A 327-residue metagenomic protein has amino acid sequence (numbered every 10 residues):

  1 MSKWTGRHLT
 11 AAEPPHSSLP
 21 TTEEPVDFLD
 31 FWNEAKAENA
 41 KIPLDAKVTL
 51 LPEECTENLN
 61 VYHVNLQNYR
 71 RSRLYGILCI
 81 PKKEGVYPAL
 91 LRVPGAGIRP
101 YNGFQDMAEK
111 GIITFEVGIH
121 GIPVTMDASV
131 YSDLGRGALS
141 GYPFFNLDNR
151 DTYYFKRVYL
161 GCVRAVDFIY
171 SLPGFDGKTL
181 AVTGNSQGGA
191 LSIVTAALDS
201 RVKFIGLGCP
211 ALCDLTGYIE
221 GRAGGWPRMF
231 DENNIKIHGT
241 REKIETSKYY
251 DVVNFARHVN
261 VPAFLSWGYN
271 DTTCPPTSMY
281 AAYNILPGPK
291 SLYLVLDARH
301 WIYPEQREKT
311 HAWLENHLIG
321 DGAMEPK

Functional and structural regions predicted by a protein language model:
M1-N60, A323-K327: N-terminal targeting or regulatory segments adjacent to alpha/beta-hydrolase or S9 domains
G76-P81, G85-G97: Short beta-strand element of the alpha/beta-hydrolase
Y101, Q105-L160, G217, G224-W226: Cap/lid segment of the alpha/beta-hydrolase catalytic domain
G141-N185: Gly/Ser-rich "nucleophile elbow"/oxyanion-hole loop immediately N-terminal to the catalytic nucleophile in hydrolases
G189-H238, I302: Hydrolase active-site cap/lid region
H258-V259, L265-W267: Short beta-strand/loop motif that positions the catalytic acidic residue of the alpha/beta-hydrolase fold
P289, L294-W313: Histidine-bearing beta->alpha loop at or near hydrolase active sites
E305-K327: Catalytic active-site module of serine/aspartate enzymes centered on a nucleophile-bearing elbow/loop
